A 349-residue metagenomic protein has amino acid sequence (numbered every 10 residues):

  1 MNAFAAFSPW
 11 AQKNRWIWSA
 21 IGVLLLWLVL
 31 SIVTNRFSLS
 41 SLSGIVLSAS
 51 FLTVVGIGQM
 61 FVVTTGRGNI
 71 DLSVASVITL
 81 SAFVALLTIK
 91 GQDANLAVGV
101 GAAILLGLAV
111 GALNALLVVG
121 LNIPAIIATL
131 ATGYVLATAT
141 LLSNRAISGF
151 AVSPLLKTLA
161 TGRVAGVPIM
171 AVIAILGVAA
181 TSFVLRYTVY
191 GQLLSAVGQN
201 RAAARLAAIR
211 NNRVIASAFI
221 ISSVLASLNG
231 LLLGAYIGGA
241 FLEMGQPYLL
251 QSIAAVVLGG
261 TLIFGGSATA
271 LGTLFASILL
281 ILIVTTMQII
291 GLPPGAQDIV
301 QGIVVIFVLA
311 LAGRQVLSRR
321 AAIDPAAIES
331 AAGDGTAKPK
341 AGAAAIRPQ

Functional and structural regions predicted by a protein language model:
M1-L26, A179, L206, R210-R213 (+1 more regions): Cytosolic-side transmembrane-helix boundaries in multi-pass membrane proteins
A5-A11, T65-N69, L108-F150, V184-Y187 (+1 more regions): Short loop segments and helix-boundary regions at transmembrane helix junctions of multi-pass inner-membrane proteins
S19-S31, Q59, G133-T138, I173-S182 (+4 more regions): Hydrophobic core segments of alpha-helical transmembrane domains in multi-pass membrane transport and ion-translocation
L30, T34, L39-Q92, L121 (+2 more regions): Single transmembrane alpha-helix segments in multi-pass membrane proteins
A49-M60, S76-L80, L108-A112, I175-L176 (+3 more regions): Hydrophobic alpha-helical segments embedded in the membrane of multi-pass proteins
A94-A97, A102, V110-N114, A165-F241: Helix-loop-helix "hairpin" substructures at the membrane interface of multi-pass membrane proteins
L121, A125-T188, V214-S217, Y236-G245 (+2 more regions): Transmembrane helix-bundle core of multi-pass membrane transporters and related energy-transducing complexes
A226, Y236-G302: Transmembrane alpha-helical segments in multi-pass inner-membrane proteins
